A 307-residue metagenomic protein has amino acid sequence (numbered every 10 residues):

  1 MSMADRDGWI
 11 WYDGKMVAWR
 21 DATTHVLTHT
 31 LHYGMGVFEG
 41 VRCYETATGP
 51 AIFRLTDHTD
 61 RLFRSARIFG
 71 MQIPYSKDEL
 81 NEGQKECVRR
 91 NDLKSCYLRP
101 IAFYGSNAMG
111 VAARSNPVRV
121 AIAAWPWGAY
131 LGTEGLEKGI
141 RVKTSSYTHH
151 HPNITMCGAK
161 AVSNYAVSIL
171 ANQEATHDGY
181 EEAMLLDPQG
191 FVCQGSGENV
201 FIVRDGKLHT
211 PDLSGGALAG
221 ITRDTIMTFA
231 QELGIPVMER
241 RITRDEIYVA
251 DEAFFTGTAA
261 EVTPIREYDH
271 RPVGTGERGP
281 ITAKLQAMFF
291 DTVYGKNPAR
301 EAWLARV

Functional and structural regions predicted by a protein language model:
M1-Y75, E82-E86, M109-V307: Helix-start/capping segments and mature chain N-termini
L80-S95, R99-A108, W125: Short, acidic/charged, Gly/Pro-enriched secondary-structure junctions
